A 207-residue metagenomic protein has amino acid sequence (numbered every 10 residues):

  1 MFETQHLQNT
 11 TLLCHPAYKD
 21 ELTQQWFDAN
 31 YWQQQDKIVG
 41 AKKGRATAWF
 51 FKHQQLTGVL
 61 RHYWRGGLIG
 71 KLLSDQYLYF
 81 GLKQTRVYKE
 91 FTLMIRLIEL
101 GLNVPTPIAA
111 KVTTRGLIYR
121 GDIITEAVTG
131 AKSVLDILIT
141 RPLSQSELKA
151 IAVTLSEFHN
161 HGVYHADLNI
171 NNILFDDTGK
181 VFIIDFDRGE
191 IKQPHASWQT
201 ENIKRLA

Functional and structural regions predicted by a protein language model:
M1-K42, A48, T178-I184, E190: Regulatory N- and C-terminal appendages and interdomain linkers associated with kinase/kinase-like NTP transferase
Q24-K132, S156, N160: Conserved ATP-binding subdomain of kinase catalytic cores across diverse folds
T129, I170, R188: Short, glycine/acidic-enriched loop or turn micro-motifs at the edges of active sites
S133-P142: AlphaC helix of the protein kinase catalytic domain
S146-T154: Conserved alphaE helix
G162, D167, D185: Conserved catalytic-loop position in the HRD/HxD motif
L168-F175: Hydrophobic residue at the +6 position relative to the catalytic HRD Asp in the kinase catalytic loop
K180-A207: C-lobe/activation-segment region of protein kinase-like
